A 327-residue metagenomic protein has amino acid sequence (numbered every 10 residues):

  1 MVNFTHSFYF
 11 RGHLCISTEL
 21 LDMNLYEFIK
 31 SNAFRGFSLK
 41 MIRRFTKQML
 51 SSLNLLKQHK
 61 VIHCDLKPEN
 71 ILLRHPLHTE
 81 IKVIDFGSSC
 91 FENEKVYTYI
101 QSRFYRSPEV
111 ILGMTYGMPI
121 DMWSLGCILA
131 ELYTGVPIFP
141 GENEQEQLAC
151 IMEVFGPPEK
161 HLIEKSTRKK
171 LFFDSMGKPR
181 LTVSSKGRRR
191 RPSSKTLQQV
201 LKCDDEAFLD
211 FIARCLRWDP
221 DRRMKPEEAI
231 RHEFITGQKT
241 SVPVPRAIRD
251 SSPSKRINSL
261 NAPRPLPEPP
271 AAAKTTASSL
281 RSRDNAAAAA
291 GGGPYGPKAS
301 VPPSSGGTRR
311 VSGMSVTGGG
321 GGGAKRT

Functional and structural regions predicted by a protein language model:
N3-L14: Short beta-strand micro-motifs within the conserved protein kinase catalytic domain, predominantly in the N-lobe
G12-C15, L20-L77, E206-D210: Conserved alphaE helix
Y97-V110: Conserved activation segment of eukaryotic-like protein kinases, specifically the C-terminal portion of the activation
D121: Conserved catalytic-loop aspartate of Hanks-type protein kinases
P158-F211: C-terminal lobe substrate-recognition/regulatory segment of protein kinase catalytic domains
R223: Conserved HRD-motif arginine in the catalytic loop of eukaryotic-like protein kinases
G237-T327: Intrinsically disordered, low-complexity regulatory tails and linkers that flank structured modules
